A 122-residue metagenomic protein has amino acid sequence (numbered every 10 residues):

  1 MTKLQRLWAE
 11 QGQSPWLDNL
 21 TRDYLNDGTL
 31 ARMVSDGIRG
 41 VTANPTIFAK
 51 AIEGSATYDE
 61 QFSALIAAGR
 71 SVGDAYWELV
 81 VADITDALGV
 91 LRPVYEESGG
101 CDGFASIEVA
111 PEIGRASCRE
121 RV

Functional and structural regions predicted by a protein language model:
M1-G28: N- or domain-start disorder-to-order transition segments that initiate the globular core
R6-L7, A31-M33, E97: A general structural signal for short secondary-structure junctions and capping/turn motifs
Q13-N19, R39-A43, G103-V109: Hydrophobic faces of well-ordered beta-strands that scaffold small-molecule active sites in alpha/beta enzyme cores
G28-S35, V90: Short amphipathic alpha-helices and their capping/turn segments at secondary-structure boundaries
M33, I38-K50: Amphipathic alpha-helical packing elements
P45-A49, G54-R119: Active-site beta->alpha loop and helix N-cap motifs at the rims of alpha/beta catalytic domains
